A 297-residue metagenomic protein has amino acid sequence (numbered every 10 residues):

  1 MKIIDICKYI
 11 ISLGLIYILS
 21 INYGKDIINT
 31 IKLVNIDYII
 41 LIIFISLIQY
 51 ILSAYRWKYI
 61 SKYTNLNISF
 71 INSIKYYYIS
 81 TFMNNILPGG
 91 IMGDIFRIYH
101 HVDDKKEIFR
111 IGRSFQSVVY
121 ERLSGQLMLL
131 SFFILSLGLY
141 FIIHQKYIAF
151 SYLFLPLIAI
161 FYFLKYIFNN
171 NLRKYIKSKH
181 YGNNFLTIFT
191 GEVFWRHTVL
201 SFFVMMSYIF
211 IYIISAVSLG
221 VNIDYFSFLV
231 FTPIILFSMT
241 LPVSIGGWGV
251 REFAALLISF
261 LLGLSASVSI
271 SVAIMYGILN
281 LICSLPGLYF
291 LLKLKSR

Functional and structural regions predicted by a protein language model:
M1-Y78, G138-T240, S271-R297: Predominantly cytoplasmic-facing regulatory/coupling regions of multi-pass membrane proteins
I51-R56, G89-I98, T240-A255: Transmembrane helix boundary and interhelical junction motifs in multipass membrane proteins
K62, N85, D103, V217 (+2 more regions): Transmembrane helix-loop junction
I71-K75, G93-D94, E107-Y120, L264-M275: Membrane-interface alpha-helices at helix entry/exit sites of multi-pass transporters
I74-K105: Extended non-transmembrane interhelical loops and adjacent amphipathic helices of multipass membrane proteins
I79, M83-L87, G112-I134, S271-P286: Membrane-embedded alpha-helical segments of transport systems, primarily multispan ion/solute transporters
H101-F109, F253-V268: Interfacial segments of multi-pass membrane proteins
S131-I142, L261: Transmembrane alpha-helix termini and helix-breaking/packing motifs in multi-pass membrane transporters
